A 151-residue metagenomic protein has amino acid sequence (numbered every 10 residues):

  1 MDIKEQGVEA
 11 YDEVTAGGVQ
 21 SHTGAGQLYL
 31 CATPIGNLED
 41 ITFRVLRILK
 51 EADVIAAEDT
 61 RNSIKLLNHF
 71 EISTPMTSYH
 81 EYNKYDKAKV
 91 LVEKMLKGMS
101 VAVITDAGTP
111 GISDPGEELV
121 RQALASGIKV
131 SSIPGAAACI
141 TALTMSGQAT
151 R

Functional and structural regions predicted by a protein language model:
D2-Y82: Glycine-rich, flexible N-terminal cofactor/catalytic loop recognition
G26-L28, G98-A102: Loop/turn-to-beta-strand initiation segments
I35-L38, D106-P110: Short glycine-rich anion-binding loops that position phosphate/pyrophosphate groups of nucleotides and phosphorylated
E58, Y79, I104-D106, S131-I133: Structural motif
R61-S63, G108-T109, A138: Alpha-helix capping/helix-boundary segments
N83, A107-P115: Acidic, metal-coordinating catalytic cores used for nucleic-acid/nucleotide bond scission and strand-transfer chemistry
N83-L91: Glycine-rich, highly charged phosphate/nucleotide-binding loops
E118-R151: Class I SAM-dependent methyltransferase SAM-binding "motif I" and its flanking Rossmann-like core
